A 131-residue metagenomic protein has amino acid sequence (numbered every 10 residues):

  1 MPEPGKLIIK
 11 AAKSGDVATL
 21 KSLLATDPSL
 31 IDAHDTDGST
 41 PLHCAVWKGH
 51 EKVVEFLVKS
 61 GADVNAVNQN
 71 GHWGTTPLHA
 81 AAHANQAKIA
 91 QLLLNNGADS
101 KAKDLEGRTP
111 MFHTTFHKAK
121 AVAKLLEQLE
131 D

Functional and structural regions predicted by a protein language model:
M1-K10, N96, T115-D131: Ankyrin-repeat-protein effector appendages
M1-T26, D32, T36-S39, D131: Intrinsically disordered, low-complexity regulatory segments in ankyrin-centric signaling systems
P4, G38, G71-G74, G107: Start-of-repeat signature of ankyrin repeats
K10-G15, C44-H50, A80-Q86, H113-A119: Ankyrin repeat A-helix N-terminal signature
D16-L24, H50-V58, Q86-L94, K120-E127: Ankyrin repeat structural motif
P28, G61, G97: Short glycine-rich hinge loops at helix-strand junctions in the catalytic core of two-component histidine kinases
L30-I31, V64-V67, S100: Ankyrin-repeat inter-repeat connecting loop/turn
C44-T75: Alpha-helical adaptor scaffolds
